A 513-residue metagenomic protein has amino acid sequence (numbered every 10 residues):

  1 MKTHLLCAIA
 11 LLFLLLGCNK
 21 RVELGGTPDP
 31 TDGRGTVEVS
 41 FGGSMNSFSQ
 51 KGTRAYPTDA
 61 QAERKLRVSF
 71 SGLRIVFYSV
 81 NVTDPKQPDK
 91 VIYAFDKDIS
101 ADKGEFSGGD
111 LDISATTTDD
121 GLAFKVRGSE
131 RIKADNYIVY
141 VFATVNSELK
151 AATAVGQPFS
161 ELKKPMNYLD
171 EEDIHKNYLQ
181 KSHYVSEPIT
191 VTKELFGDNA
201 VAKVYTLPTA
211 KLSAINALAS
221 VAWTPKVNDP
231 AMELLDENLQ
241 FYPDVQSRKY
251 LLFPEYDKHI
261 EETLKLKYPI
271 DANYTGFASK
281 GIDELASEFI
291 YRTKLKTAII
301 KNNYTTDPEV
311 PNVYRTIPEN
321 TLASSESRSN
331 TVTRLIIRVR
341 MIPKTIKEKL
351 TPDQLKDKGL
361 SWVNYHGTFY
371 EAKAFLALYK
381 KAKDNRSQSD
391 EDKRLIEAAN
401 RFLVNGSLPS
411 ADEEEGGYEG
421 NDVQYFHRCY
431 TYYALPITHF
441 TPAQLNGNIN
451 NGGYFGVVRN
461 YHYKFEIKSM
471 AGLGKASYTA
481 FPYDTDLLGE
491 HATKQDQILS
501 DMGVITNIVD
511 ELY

Functional and structural regions predicted by a protein language model:
M1-L16: Sec-dependent bacterial lipoprotein signal peptides
L15-G42, N460: Bacterial Sec-dependent N-terminal signal peptides
E23-G26, E38-V68, P225-D229: Short amphipathic, basic-aromatic surface patches that mediate peripheral association with negatively charged
G35-V37, P57, F77-S79: An N-terminally focused, membrane-permeabilizing/fusogenic/translocator signature enriched in pore-forming
A60-A152, A222-T224, N228-K464, K468 (+1 more regions): Tryptophan-paired
I99, K103, S147-T209: Structured interaction patches on ligand/partner-binding surfaces of diverse proteins
L207-A214, L218-D229: Extracellular secretory-pathway ectodomains of glycoproteins
Y454-K464, A471-Y513: C-terminal functional modules
